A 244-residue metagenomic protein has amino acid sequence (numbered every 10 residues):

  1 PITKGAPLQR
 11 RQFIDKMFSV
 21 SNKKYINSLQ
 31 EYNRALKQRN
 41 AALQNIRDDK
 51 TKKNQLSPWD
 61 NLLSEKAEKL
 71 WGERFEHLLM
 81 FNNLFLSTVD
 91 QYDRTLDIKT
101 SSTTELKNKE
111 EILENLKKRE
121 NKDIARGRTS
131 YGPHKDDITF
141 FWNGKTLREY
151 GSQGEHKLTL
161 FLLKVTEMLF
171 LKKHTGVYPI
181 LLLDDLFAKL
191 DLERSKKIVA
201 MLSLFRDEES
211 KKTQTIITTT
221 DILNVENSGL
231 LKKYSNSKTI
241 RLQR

Functional and structural regions predicted by a protein language model:
P1-A42: Extended, charged alpha-helical "arm/stalk" segments used for dimerization and assembly in large NTPase-driven machines
Q9, F13, S28-E31, Q55 (+3 more regions): Residue-level detector of well-ordered alpha-helical segments, enriched for hydrophobic/aromatic packing positions
F18-Y25, R47, L70, R74 (+1 more regions): Flexible interhelical turns and helix-capping residues at alpha-helix boundaries within structured domains
L43-K50: Secondary-structure edge/capping motif, primarily at the C-terminal ends of alpha-helices and the immediately following
T51-E65, K69-L182, K189-Q214, L223-K238 (+1 more regions): Conserved NTPase motor "head" modules and their coupling/switch loops across ABC/AAA+ ATPases, GTPases, and GHKL ATPases
T220: Cofactor-binding loop segments of dinucleotide-utilizing enzymes, especially the Rossmann-like FAD- and NAD(P)+-binding
